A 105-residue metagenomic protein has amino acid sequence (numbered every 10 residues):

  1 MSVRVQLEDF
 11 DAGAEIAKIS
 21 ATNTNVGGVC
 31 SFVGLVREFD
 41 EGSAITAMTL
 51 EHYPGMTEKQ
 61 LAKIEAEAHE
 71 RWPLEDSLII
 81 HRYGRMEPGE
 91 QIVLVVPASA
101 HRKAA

Functional and structural regions predicted by a protein language model:
M1-Q91, A104: N-terminal, polar/charged subdomain of small-to-medium soluble alpha/beta proteins
I92-S99: Short glycine-rich or small-residue beta-strand-to-loop segments that form or flank ligand, phosphate, metal/Fe-S
S99-A105: Short, intrinsically disordered, charge-balanced linker/junction segments flanking boundaries in proteins
